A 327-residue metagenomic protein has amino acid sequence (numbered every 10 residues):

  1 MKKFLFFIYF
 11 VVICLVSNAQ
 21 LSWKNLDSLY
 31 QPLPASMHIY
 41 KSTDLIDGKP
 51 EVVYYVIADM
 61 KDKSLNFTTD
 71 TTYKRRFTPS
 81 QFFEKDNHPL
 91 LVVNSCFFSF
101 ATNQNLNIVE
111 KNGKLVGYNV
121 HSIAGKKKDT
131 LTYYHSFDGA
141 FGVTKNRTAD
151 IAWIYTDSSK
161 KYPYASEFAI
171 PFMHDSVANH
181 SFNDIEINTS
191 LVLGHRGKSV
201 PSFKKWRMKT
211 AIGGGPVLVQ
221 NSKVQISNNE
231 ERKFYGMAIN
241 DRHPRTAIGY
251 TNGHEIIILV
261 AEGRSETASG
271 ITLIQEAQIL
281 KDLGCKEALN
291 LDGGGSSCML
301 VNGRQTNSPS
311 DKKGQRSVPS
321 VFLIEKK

Functional and structural regions predicted by a protein language model:
M1-W23: Bacterial Sec-dependent N-terminal signal peptides
Q20-P163: Zymogen propeptides
E51-Y55, D138, G213-G215, H243-A247 (+2 more regions): Short glycine-rich loop/turn motifs
D59-D62, G142-A149, S158, V219-S222 (+3 more regions): Short acidic-glycine loop/turn motifs at beta-strand connectors
F67-T72, K204, E262-E266: Second-shell loop/turn segments in exported
L90-N94, F141-G142, D150-I151, P216-L218 (+4 more regions): Structural recognition of the beta-strand scaffold that forms the well-ordered cores of secreted hydrolase catalytic
T102-L131, Q225-K286, S296-K327: Conserved, well-ordered active-site substructure
N103-M237: Active-site-adjacent helix-turn-beta-strand microarchitecture at beta-sheet edges that either contains or buttresses
